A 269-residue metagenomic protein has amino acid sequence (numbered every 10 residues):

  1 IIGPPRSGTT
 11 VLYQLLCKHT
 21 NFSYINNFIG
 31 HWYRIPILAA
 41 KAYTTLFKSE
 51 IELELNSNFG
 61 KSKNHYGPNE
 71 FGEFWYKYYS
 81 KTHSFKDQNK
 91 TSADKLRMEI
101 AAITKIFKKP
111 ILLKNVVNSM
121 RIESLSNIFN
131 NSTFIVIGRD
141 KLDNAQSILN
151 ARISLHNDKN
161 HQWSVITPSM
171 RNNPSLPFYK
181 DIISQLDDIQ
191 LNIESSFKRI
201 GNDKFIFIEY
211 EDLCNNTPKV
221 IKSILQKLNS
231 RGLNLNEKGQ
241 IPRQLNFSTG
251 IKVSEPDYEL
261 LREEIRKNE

Functional and structural regions predicted by a protein language model:
I2-G3, K114: The Walker A (P-loop) glycine that initiates the GxxxxGKT/S ATP-binding motif of P-loop NTPases
R6-S7: ATP-binding Walker
T10-N21: A conserved segment at the C-terminal end of the G1
S23, T133-I135, I206-I208: Hydrophobic/aromatic beta-strand patches that form the interior of the parallel beta-sheet core in alpha/beta enzyme
F28-L112: PAPS-dependent sulfation machinery
P110-K114, F207-E209: Short catalytic-loop micro-motif centered on adjacent basic/acidic residues
K114-V116, L125-N150: Conserved phosphate-donor/acceptor-positioning beta-strand/loop module used by diverse small-molecule
L149-E269: PAPS-dependent sulfotransferases, especially Golgi type II membrane carbohydrate sulfotransferases
